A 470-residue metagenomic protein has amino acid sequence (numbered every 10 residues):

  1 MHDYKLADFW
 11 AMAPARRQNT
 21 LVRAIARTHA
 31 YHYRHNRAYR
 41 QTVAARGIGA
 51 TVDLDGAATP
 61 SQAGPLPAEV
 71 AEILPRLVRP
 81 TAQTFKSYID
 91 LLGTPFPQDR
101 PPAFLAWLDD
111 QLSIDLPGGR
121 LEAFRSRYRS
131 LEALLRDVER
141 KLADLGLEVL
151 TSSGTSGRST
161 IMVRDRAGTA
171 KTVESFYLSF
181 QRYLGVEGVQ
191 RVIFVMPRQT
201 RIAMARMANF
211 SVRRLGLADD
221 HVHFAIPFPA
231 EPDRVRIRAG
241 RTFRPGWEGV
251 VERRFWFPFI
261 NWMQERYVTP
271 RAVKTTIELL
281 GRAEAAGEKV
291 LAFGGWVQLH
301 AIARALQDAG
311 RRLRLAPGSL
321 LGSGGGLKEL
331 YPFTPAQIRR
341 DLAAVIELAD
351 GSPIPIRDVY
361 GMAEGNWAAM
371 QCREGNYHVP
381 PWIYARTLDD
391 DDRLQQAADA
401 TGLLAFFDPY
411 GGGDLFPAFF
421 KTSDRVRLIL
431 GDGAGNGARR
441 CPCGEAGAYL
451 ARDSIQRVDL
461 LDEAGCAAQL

Functional and structural regions predicted by a protein language model:
M1-T151, G157-R206, L217-Q264, P270-L291 (+2 more regions): Nucleotide 5′-phosphate-binding alpha/beta core
M1-Y33, Q190, R214-L470: Active-site glycine/GP-rich loop and adjacent strand/helix microenvironment that borders small-molecule binding pockets
Q41, F210, R340: Surface-exposed charge patches
